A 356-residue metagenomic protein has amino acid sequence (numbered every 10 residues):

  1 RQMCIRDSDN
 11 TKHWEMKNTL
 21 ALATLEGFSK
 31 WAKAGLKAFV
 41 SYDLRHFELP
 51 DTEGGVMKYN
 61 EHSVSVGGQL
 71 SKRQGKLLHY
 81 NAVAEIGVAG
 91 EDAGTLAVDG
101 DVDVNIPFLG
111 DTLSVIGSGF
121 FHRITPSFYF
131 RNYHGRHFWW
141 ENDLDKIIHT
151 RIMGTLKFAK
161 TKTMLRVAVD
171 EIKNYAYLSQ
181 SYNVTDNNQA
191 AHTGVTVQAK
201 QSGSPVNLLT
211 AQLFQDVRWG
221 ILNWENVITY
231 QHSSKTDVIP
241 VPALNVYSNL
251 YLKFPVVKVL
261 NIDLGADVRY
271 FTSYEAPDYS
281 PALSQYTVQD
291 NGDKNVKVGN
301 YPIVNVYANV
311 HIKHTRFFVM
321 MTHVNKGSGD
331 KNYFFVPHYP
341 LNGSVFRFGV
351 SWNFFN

Functional and structural regions predicted by a protein language model:
R1, I5-N356: Exposed, low-structure sequence patches enriched in small/polar residues
